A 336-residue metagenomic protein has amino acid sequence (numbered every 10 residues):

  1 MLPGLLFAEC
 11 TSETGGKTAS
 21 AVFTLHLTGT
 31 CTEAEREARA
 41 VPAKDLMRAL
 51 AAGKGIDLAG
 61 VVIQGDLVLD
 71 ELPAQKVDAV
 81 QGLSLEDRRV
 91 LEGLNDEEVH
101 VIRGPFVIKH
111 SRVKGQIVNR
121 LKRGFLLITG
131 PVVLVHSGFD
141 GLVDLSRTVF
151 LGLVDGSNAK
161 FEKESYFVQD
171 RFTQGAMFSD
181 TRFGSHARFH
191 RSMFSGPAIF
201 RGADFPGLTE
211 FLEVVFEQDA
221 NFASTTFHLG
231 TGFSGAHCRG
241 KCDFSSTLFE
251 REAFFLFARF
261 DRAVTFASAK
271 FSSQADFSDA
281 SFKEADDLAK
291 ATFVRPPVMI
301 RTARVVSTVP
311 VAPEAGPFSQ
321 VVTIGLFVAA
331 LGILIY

Functional and structural regions predicted by a protein language model:
L2-V321, F327: N-terminal leader/targeting and pre-domain segments
A329-Y336: Alpha-helical transmembrane segments
